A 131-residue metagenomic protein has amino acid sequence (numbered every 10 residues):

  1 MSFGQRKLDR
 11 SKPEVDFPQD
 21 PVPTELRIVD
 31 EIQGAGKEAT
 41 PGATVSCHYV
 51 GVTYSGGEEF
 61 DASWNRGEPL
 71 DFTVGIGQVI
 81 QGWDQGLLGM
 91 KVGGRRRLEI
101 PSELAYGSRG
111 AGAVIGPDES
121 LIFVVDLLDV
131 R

Functional and structural regions predicted by a protein language model:
M1-R131: Cross-family detector of peptidyl-prolyl cis-trans isomerase
